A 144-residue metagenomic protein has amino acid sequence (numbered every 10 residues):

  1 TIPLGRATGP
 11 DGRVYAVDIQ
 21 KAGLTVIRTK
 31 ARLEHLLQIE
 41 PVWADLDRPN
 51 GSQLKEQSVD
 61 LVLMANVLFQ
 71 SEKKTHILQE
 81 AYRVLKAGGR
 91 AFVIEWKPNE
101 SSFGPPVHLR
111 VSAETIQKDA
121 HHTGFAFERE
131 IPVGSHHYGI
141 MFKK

Functional and structural regions predicted by a protein language model:
T1-G51: Class I SAM-dependent methyltransferase SAM/SAH-binding core
G5-R6, T75-R90: A short glycine-rich, Lys/Arg-flanked "PGG" loop and its adjoining helix->strand segment in the class I
V14, A91-F92, F127: A short hydrophobic/small-residue beta-strand
T25, R90-D119: Conserved class I S-adenosyl-L-methionine
D47-V62: A short acidic, Gly/Pro-enriched loop at the edge of an enzyme's catalytic core that lines a small-molecule cofactor
V59-K74: A short SAM/SAH-binding and catalytic strip from SAM-dependent methyltransferases
T123-K144: Core SAM-dependent methyltransferase catalytic element
